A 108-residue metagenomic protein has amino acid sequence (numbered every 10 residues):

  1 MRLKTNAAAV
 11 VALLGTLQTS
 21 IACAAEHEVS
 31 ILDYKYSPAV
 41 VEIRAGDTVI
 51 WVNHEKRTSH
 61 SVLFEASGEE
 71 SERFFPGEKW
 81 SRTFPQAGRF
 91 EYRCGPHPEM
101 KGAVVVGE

Functional and structural regions predicted by a protein language model:
R2-L3, V10, S20-E108: Extracytoplasmic copper-binding redox domains, predominantly the cupredoxin/blue-copper superfamily
A7-G15: Sec-dependent N-terminal signal peptides
